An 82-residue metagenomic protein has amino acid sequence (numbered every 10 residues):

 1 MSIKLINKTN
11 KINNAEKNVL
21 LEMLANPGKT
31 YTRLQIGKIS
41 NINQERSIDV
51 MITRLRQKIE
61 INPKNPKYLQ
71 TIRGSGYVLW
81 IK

Functional and structural regions predicted by a protein language model:
M1-I3, Y77: Bulky hydrophobic/aromatic "packing anchor" residues in well-ordered structure
K4-I12, E16-M51, Q57-P63, R73: Positively charged, aromatic-enriched patches within helix-turn-helix-type DNA-binding elements, predominantly
N65-K82: A short linear beta-strand->loop->alpha-helix hinge motif most characteristic of winged-helix/helix-turn-helix
